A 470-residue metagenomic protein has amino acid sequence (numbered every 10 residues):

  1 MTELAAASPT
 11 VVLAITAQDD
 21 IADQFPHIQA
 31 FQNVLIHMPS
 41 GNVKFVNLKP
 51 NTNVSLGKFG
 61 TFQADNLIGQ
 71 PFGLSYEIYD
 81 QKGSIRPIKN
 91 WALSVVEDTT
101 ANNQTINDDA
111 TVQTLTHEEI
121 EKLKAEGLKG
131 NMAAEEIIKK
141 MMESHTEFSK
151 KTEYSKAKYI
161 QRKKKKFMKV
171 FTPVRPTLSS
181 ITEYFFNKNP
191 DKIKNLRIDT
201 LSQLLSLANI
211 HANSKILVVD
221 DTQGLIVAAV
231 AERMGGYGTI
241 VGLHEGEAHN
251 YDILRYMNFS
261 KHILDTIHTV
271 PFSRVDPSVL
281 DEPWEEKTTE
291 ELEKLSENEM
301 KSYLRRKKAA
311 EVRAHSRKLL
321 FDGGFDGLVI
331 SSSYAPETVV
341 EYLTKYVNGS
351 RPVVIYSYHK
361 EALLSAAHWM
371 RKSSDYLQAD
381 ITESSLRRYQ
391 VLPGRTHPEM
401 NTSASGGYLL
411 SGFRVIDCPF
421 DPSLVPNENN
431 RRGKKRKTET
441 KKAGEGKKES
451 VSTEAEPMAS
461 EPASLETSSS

Functional and structural regions predicted by a protein language model:
M1-K192, L196, S202, G235-G238 (+5 more regions): Intrinsically disordered, low-complexity glycine/charged-rich regulatory or linker segments that flank or connect
T2, E247-Y251, V340-Y408: C-terminal substrate-binding/active-site "lid" region of AdoMet-derived donor-dependent transferases
T200, L225-V227, V339: Residues at the N-terminus of the alpha-helix immediately C-terminal to the conserved SAM/SAH-binding loop
S206-H211, F321: Glycine-rich helix-loop-beta junction characteristic of Rossmann-like nucleotide cofactor-binding loops
H211-Q223, A228-A231, Y237-E247: Conserved class I S-adenosyl-L-methionine
A212-N213, G236-Y237, V347-V353: Short glycine-dipeptide loop
A248-D322: S-adenosyl-L-methionine
L304-V353: Eukaryotic modular interaction domains in large regulatory/scaffold proteins
